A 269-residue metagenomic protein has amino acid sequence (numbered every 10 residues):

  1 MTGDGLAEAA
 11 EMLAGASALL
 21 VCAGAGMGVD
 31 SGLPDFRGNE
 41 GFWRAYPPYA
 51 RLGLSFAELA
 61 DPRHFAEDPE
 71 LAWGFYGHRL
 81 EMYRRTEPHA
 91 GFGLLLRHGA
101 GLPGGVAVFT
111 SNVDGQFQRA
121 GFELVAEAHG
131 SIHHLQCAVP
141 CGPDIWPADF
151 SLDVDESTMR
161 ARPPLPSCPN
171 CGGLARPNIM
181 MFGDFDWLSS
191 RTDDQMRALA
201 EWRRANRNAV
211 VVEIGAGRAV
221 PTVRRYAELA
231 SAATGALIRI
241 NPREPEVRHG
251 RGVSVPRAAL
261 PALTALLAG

Functional and structural regions predicted by a protein language model:
M1-G269: Conserved catalytic alpha/beta core of Sir2/sirtuin-type deacylases, generalized to analogous enzyme cores that bind
